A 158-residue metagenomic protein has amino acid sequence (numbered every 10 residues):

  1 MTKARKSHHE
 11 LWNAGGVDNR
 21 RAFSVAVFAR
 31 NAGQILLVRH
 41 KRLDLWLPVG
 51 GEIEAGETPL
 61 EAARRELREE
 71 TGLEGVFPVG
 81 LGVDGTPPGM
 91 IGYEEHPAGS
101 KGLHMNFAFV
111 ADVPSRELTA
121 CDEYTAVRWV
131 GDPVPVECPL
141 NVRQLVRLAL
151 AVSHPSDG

Functional and structural regions predicted by a protein language model:
M1-F28, G99: Acidic, metal-coordinating catalytic segment for phosphate/diphosphate chemistry, firing primarily on the Nudix
F23-V25, G33, M105-F107, T125: Change "...and in nucleic-acid phosphodiester-cleaving endonucleases..." to "...and in nucleic-acid processing enzymes
N31-E69, L73-E74: Conserved Nudix-box catalytic region and its N-terminal flanking loop in Nudix hydrolases and closely related
E74-P88: A short coil-to-beta-strand element that immediately follows conserved catalytic motifs
T86-E117: Active-site-adjacent beta-strand/loop module that shapes the phosphate/pyrophosphate-binding cleft
F107-V110, E117-A151: NUDIX/MutT-family hydrolases
A151-G158: Generic C-terminal helix-cap and adjacent flexible tail
